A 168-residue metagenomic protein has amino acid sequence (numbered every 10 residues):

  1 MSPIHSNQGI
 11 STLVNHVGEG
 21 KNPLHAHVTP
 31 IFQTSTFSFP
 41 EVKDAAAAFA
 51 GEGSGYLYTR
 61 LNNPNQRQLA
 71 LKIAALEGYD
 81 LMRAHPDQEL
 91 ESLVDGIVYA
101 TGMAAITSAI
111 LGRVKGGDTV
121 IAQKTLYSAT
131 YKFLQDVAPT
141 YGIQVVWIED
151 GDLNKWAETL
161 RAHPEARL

Functional and structural regions predicted by a protein language model:
M1-F32: Short conserved active-site loop signatures built around small residues
H27, D150-L168: Active-site phosphate-binding strand-loop segment of PLP-dependent enzymes
T36-T107, T130, L134-D136: Conserved N-terminal alpha-helix of the aminotransferase class I/II PLP-enzyme fold
Y58-T59, V98, Q123-K124, V145-E149: Glycine- and other small-residue-rich loops at beta-strand/loop junctions that grip anionic moieties
G112-A129, I148: Conserved PLP-anchoring active-site segment centered on the Schiff-base-forming lysine
V114-T119, P139-Y141, P164-L168: Short, surface-exposed connector motifs at secondary-structure boundaries
D136-V137, Y141-G151: A glycine-rich helix N-cap at a beta->alpha junction
